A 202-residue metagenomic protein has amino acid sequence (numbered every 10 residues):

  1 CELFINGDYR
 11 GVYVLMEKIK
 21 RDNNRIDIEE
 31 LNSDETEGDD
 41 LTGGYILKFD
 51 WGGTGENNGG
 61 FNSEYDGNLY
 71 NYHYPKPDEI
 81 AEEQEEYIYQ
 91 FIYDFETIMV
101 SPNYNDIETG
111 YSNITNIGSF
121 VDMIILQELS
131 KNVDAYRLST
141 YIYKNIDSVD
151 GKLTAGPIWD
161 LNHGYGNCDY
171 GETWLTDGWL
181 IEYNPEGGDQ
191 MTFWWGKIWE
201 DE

Functional and structural regions predicted by a protein language model:
C1-E202: Phosphate/dinucleotide-binding and metal-coordinating scaffold of catalytic cores in nucleotide-dependent enzymes
